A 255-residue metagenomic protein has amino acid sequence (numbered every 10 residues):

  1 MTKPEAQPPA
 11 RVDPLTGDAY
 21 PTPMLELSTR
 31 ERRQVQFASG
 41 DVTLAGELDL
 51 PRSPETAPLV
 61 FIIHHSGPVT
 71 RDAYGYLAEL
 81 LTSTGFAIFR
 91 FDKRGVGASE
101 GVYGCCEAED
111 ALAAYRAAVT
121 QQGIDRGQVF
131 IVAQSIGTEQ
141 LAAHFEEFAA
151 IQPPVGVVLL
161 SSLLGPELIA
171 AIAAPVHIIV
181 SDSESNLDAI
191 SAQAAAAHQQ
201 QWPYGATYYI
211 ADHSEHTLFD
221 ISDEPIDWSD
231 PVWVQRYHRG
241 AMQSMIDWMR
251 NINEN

Functional and structural regions predicted by a protein language model:
V12-E55: N-terminal cap/lid segment of alpha/beta-hydrolase-fold proteins
T56-H65: Short beta-strand element of the alpha/beta-hydrolase
S66-A78, K93, I190: The serine-hydrolase catalytic nucleophile loop
L81-A98: Conserved alpha/beta-hydrolase
V102-Q122: Alpha/beta-hydrolase active-site loop
A117-I172: Primarily recognizes the serine-hydrolase "nucleophile elbow" in alpha/beta-hydrolase and SGNH/GDSL folds
I172, I178-V180: Short beta-strand/loop motif that positions the catalytic acidic residue of the alpha/beta-hydrolase fold
G205-N255: C-terminal catalytic histidine-bearing segment of alpha/beta-hydrolase fold enzymes
